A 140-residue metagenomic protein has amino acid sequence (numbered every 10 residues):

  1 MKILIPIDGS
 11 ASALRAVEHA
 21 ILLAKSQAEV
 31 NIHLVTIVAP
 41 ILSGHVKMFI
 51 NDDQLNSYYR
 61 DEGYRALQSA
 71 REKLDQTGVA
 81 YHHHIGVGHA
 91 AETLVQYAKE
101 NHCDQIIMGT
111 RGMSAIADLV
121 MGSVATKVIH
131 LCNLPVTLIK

Functional and structural regions predicted by a protein language model:
M1-K2, K140: Absolute protein N-terminus
K2-N51: Small/aliphatic-rich secondary-structure junction motif
A13-A16, A20, A70, A98 (+2 more regions): Small-residue (primarily alanine) positions within well-ordered alpha-helices, especially packing/interaction faces
H33, H82, T137: Conserved beta-strand positions in the Rossmann-like core of class I SAM-dependent methyltransferases
D52-R65: A short acidic, glycine-rich active-site loop that binds or catalyzes chemistry on phosphate/adenosine moieties
E72-I106: Structural beta-alpha unit
Q96-K140: Gly/Ser-rich helix-loop-strand patches that form or flank binding pockets for ribonucleotide-derived cofactors
